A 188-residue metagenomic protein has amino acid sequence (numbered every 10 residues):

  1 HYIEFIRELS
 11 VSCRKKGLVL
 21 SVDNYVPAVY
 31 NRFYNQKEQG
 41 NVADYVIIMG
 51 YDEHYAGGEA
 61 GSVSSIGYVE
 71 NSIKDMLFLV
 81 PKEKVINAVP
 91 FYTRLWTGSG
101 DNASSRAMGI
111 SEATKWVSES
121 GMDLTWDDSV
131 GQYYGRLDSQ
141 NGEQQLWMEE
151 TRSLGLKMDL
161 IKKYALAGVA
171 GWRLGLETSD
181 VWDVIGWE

Functional and structural regions predicted by a protein language model:
H1-E4, L176, D180-I185: Glycine-rich, proline-tolerant flexible connector loops at the mouths of alpha/beta enzymes
Y2-V117: Substrate-binding surface in catalytic domains of secreted glycosidases
P27, G50-G57, D138, G142 (+2 more regions): Generic alpha-helix detector with strongest preference for long hydrophobic helices that associate with membranes
A28-Q39, E149-K162: Short, acidic/polar
N35, D52, Y134-G135, M148 (+1 more regions): Compositionally biased, intrinsically disordered low-complexity regions enriched in proline and serine
V89-L160, V181, W187: Glycan-binding loop/region signatures in secreted carbohydrate-active enzymes
L156-G171, L176-E177: Conserved, well-ordered alpha-helix/loop/beta-strand core segments that scaffold catalytic motifs
